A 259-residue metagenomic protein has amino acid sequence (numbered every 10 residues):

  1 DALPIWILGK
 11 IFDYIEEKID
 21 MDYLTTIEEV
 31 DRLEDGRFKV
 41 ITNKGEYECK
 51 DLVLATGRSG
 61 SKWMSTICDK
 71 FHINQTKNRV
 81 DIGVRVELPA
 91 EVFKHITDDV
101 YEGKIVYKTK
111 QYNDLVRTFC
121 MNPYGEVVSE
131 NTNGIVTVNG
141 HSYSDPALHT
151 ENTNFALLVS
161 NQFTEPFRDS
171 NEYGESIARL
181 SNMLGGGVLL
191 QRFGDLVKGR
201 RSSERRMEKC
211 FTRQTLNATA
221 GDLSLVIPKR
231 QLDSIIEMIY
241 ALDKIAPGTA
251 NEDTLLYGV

Functional and structural regions predicted by a protein language model:
D1-V259: Residues forming the flavin
